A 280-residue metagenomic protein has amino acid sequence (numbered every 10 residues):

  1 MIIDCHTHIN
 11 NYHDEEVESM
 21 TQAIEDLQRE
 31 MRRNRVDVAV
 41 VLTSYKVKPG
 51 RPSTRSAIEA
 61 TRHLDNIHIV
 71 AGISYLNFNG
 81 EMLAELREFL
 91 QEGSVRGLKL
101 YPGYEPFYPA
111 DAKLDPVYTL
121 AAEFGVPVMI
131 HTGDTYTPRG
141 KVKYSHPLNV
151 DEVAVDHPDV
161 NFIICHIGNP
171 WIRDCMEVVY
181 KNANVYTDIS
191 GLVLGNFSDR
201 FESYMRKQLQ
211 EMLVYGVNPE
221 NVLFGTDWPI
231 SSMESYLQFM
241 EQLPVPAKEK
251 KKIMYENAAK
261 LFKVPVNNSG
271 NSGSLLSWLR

Functional and structural regions predicted by a protein language model:
M1-I9, E18-V38, V217-N221, S232-R280: Mid-to-C-terminal alpha-helical segments outside catalytic/metal-binding sites
I2-C5, V40-T43, V70-G72, K99 (+3 more regions): Active-site neighborhood of phospho(di)ester-bond hydrolases with catalytic His/Asp-centered motifs
H6, M31, A57, L98 (+6 more regions): Conserved, mostly hydrophobic/aromatic
H6-Y12, H131, H166: Histidine-centered divalent metal-coordination motifs
I9-Q22, T135-T137, N196-S198: Acidic/histidine-rich helix-loop elements that form or flank divalent-metal/phosphate-binding sites at the catalytic
E25-K48, N66-S74, R96-G97, F162: Divalent metal-dependent hydrolysis catalytic cores, especially in the metallo-beta-lactamase
K48-Y144: Active-site gating/metal-coordination segments in enzymes
G93-G97, D111-L223, L276-L279: Catalytic pocket-lining loop regions of alpha/beta-barrel enzymes, especially the amidohydrolase/enolase/GH5 lineages
